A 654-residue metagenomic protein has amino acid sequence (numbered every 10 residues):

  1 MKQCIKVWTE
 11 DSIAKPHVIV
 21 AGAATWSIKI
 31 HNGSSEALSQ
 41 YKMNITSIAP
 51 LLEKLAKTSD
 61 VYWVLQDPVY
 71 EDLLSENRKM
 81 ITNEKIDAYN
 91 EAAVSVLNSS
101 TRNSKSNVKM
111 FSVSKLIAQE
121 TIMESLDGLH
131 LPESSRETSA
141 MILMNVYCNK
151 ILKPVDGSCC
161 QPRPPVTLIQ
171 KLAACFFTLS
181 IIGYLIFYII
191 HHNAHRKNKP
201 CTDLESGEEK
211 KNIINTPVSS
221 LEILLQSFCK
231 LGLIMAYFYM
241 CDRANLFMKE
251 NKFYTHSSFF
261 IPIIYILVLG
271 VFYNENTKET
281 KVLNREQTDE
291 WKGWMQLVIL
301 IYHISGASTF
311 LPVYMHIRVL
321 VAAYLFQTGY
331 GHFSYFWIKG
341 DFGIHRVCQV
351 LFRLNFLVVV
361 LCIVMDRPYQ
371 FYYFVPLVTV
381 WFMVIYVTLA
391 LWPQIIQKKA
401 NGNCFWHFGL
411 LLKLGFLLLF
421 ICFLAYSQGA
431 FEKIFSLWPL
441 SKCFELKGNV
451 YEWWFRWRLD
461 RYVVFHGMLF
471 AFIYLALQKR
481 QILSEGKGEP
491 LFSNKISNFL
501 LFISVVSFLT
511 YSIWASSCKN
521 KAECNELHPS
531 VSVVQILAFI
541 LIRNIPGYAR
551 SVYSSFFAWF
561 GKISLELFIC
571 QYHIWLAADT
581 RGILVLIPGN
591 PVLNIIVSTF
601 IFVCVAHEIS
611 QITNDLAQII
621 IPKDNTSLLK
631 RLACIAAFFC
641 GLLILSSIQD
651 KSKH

Functional and structural regions predicted by a protein language model:
K2-Q40, D67-S75: Oxyanion-hole/transition-state-stabilizing segment in secreted/luminal serine hydrolases and related acyltransferases
D11-I13, L51-K57: Short, conserved loop/helix-junction motifs that constitute active-site signature segments in enzyme catalytic cores
H31-E36, I48, A56-S59, V64-A88 (+2 more regions): Long, hydrophobic alpha-helical transmembrane bundles and adjoining juxtamembrane helices/loops of multi-pass integral
K42-I45: Core domains of carbohydrate- and sulfate-ester-processing enzymes
